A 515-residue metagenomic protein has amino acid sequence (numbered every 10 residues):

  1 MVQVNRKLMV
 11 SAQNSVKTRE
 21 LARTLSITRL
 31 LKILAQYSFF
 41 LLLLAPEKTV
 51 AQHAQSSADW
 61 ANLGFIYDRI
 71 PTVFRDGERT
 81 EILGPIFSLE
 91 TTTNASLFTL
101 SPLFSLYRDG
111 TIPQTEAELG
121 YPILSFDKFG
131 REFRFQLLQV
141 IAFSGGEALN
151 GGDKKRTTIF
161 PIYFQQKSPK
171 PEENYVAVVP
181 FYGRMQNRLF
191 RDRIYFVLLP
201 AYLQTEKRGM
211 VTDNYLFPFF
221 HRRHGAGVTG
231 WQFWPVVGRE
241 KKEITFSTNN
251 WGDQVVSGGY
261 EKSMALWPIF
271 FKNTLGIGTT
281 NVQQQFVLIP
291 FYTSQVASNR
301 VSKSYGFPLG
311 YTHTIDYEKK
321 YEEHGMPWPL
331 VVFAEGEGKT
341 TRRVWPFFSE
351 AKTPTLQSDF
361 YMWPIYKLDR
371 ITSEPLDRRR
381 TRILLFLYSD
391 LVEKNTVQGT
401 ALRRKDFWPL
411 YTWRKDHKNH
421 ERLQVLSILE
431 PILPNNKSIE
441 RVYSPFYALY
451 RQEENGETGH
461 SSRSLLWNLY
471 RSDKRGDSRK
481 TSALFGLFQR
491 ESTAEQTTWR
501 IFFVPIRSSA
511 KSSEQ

Functional and structural regions predicted by a protein language model:
M1-L30: N-terminal secretory signal peptides that target proteins for export/translocation
R19, T28-R29, L43, S57 (+2 more regions): A generic structural signal for short, solvent-exposed coil/turn residues that cap or connect secondary-structure
K32-A45: Bacterial N-terminal signal peptides
E47-A51: Sec/Tat signal peptide C-region and signal peptidase I cleavage site
Q52-Q515: Outer-membrane beta-barrel proteins and related beta-barrel translocases across Gram-negative bacteria
